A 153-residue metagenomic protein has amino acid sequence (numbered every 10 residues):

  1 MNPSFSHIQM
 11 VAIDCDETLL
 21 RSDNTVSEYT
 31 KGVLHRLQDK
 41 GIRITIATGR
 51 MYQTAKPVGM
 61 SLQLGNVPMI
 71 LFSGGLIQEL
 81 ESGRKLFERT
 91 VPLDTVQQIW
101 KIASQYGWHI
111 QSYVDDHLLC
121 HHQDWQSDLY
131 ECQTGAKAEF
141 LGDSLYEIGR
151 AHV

Functional and structural regions predicted by a protein language model:
M1-I13: Non-catalytic pre-domain segments flanking phosphatase-related domains
M1-P3, V58-M60, Y146: Short, flexible, glycine/charge-rich loop motifs used to bind or transfer phosphoryl groups or to couple energy/partner
S22-V26: Conserved ATPase-coupling elements of RecA-like P-loop NTPase cores
E28-Y130: Active-site phosphate-binding/coordination module
S127-Y146: Acidic, His- and aromatic-enriched active-site or binding-groove loops in soluble protein domains that engage sugars
A151-V153: Conserved small/polar residues in nucleotide/adenosyl-binding loops
